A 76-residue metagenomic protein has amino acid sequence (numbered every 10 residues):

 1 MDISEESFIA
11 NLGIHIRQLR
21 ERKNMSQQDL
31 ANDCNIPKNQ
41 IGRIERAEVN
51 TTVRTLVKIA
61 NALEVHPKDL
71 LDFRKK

Functional and structural regions predicted by a protein language model:
M1-I3, D69-K76: Short, charged recognition helix plus adjacent turn of helix-turn-helix-like nucleic-acid-binding domains
M1-N11: A detector for short, charged/polar N-terminal pre-domain segments
I14-D33, K58: Short basic helix-loop element that most often maps to the first helix and adjoining turn of HTH DNA-binding modules
I16, L30-A31, I41-I44, L70: Conserved hydrophobic/aromatic packing and binding residues within compact polymer-binding modules
N35-V49: Recognition helix of helix-turn-helix/homeodomain-like DNA-binding domains that insert into the DNA major groove
E45, T55, R74: DNA major-groove recognition helix of helix-turn-helix
R54-D69: DNA major-groove recognition helix of helix-turn-helix/homeodomain DNA-binding modules
